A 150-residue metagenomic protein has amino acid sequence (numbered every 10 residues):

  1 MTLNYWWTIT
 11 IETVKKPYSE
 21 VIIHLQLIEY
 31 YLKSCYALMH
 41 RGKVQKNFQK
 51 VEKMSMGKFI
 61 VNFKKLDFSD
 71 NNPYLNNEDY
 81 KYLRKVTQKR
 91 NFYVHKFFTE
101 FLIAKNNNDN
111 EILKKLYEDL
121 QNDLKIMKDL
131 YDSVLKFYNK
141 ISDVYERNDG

Functional and structural regions predicted by a protein language model:
M1-N62, D79, R84, S133-R147: Amphipathic alpha-helical interface elements
K58, D67, K96-F97: Intrinsic disorder/low-structure terminal segments
F63-D79: Helix-adjacent hinge/juxtasegments
Y74, E78-L135: Charge-enriched, short contiguous segments at helix-coil
K115-E118, V144-G150: Sequence termini and other peripheral, non-core segments
